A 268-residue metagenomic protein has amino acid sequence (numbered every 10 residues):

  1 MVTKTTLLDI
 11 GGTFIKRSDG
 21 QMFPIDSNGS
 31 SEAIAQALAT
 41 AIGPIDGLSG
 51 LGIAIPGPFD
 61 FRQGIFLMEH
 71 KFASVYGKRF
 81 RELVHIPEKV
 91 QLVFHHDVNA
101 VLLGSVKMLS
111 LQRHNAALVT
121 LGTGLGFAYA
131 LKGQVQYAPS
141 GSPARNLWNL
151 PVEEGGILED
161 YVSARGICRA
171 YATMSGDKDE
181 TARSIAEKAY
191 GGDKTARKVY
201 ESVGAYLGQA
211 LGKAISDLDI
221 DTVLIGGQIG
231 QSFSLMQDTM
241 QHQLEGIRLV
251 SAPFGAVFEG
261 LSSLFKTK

Functional and structural regions predicted by a protein language model:
T5-D9, G50-G52, N115-T120, G126 (+1 more regions): Short glycine-aspartate micro-motif
T13: Conserved Rossmann-like nucleotide-cofactor binding loop
S18-D19, S30-E32, H85, Q91-V93 (+3 more regions): Glycine/GP-enriched mid-protein hinge/lid loop-to-helix segment characteristic of carbohydrate kinases
G20-I25, F72, G141: Residue-level structural signal for beta-strand termini and adjacent loop
F23-L48, I157, R169-L235, I247-F258: Adenine-nucleotide phosphate-binding core of ATP-dependent small-molecule kinases
S27, S31-A39, G47-L51, G57-N115 (+1 more regions): Glycine-rich phosphate-binding loop and adjoining helix at the ATP-binding site of ATP-dependent phosphoryl-transfer
K71-F72, V93-N99, T120-L121, V250-F258: Active-site nucleophile and cofactor-binding loops and adjacent substrate-binding regions of central metabolic enzymes
L261-K268: Short, hydrophobic alpha-helical segments
